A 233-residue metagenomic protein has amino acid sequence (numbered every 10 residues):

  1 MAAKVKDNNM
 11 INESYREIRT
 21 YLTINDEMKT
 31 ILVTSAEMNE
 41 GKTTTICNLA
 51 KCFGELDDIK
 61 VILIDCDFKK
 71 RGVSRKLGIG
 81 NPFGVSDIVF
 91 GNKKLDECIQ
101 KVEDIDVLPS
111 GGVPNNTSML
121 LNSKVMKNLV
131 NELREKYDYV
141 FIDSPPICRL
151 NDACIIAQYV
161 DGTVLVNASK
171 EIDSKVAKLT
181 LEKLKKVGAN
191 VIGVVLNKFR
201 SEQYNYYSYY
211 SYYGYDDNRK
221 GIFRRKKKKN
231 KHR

Functional and structural regions predicted by a protein language model:
A2-N12, R16, T20-E27, S35-E40 (+3 more regions): P-loop/Walker-type NTP enzyme "switch/lid" segment
L32, V107-P109, F141, V164-V166: Structural motif
F53: Aromatic pocket-lining residues of Rossmann-like dinucleotide-binding sites
F68-K70, K94, G112-N115, I147-C148 (+2 more regions): Conserved nucleotide-binding/hydrolysis micro-motifs of P-loop NTPases
E132-E135, I147-K170: Inter-motif core of Ras-like GTPase G domains
F141-I142, L196: Hydrophobic residues in beta-strands of the RecA-like P-loop NTPase core, especially within AAA+ ATPase
K178-R233: Hydrophobic micro-sites
